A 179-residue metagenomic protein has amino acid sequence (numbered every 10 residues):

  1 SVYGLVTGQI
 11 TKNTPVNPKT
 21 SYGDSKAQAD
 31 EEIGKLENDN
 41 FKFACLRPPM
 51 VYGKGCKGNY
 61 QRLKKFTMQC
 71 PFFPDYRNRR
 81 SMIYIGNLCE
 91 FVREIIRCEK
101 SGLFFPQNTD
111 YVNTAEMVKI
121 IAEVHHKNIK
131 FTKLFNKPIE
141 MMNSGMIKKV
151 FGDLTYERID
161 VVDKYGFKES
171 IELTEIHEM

Functional and structural regions predicted by a protein language model:
S1-T20, K35-E37, K54: Active-site "gating" loop of Rossmann-like NAD(P)-dependent oxidoreductase/epimerase domains
Y3, A44-Q61: Flexible, glycine-rich beta-alpha linker
K19-A27, M50-G53, K57, S81-I83 (+1 more regions): Short-chain dehydrogenase/reductase
K19-A44: Active-site Tyr-X1-5-Lys
K65-I83, N87, F105-Q107: A conserved pocket-lining segment of Rossmann-fold NAD(P)-dependent short-chain dehydrogenase/reductase
G86-I96: Amphipathic alpha-helical segments that line or abut small-molecule/effector binding pockets and mediate allosteric
E94-M146, T174-E178: Mid/C-terminal beta-alpha module of Rossmann-like enzyme folds, strongest in SDR-family dehydrogenases/epimerases
M146-M179: C-terminal amphipathic/interface module of NAD(P)-dependent oxidoreductases and related NAD-binding regulators
